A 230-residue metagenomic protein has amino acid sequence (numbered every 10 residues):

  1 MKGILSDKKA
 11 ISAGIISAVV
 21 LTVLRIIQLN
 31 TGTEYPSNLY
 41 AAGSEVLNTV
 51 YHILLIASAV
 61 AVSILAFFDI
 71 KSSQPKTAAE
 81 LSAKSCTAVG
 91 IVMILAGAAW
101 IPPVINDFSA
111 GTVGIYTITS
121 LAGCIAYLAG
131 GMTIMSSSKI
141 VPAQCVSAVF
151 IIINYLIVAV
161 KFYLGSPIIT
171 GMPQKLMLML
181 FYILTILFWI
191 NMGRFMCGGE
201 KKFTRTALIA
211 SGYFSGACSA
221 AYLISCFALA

Functional and structural regions predicted by a protein language model:
M1-S120: N-terminal topogenic module of multi-pass integral membrane proteins
S17-L24, V92-L95, I153, I186 (+1 more regions): Hydrophobic alpha-helical membrane segments
Q28-Y51, I101-L121, S138-A143, V160-L180 (+2 more regions): Membrane-helix interface and helix-disruption motif detector
A57-A59, S120-Y127, N154-Y155, L178-N191: Generic alpha-helical transmembrane segments
V62-L65, G97-P102, A122-K139, I157-F162: Hydrophobic, membrane-facing alpha-helical anchors
K71-S82, T133-V146, M196-T206: Membrane-interface helix-boundary motifs at transmembrane edges
I125-S137, V160, Y182-K201: Alpha-helical transmembrane segments in multipass membrane proteins, preferentially the mid-helix core
L176-F181, F188-G212, S219-I224: Transmembrane helical hairpin unit
